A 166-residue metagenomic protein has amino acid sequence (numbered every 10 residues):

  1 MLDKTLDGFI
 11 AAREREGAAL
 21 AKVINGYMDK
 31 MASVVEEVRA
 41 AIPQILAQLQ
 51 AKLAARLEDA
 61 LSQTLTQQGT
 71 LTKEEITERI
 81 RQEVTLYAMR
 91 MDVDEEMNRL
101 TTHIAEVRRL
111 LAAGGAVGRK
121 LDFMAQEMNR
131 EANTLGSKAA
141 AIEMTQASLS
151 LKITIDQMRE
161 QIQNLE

Functional and structural regions predicted by a protein language model:
M1-E166: N-terminal intrinsically disordered, cationic/polar leader segments that include organellar targeting peptides
